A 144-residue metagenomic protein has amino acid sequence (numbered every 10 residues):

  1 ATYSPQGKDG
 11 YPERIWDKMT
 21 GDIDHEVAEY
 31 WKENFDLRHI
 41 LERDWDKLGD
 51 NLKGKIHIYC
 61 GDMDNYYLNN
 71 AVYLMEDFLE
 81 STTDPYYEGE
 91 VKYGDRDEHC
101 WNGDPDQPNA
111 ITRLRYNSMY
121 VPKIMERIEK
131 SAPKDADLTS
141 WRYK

Functional and structural regions predicted by a protein language model:
A1-N51, N65-N69, S81: Accessory cap/linker subdomain of secreted extracellular hydrolases
K53-K55: A general structural motif
H57-K144: C-terminal catalytic histidine-bearing segment of alpha/beta-hydrolase fold enzymes
